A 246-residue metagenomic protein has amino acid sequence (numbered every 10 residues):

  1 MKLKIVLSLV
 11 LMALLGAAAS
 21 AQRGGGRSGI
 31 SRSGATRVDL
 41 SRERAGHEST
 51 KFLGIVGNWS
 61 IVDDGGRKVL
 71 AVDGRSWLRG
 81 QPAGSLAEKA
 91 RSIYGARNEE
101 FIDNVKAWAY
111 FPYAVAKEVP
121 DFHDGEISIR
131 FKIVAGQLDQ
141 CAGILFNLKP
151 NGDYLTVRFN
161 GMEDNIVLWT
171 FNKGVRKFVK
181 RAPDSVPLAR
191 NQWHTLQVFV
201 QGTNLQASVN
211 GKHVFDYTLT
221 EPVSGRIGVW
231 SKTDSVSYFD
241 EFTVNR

Functional and structural regions predicted by a protein language model:
M1-L7: Bacterial N-terminal signal peptides that target proteins for export
S8-G16: Bacterial N-terminal signal peptides
R23-R32, D39, P222-R246: Ligand-recognition surfaces built from glycine- and aromatic
L40, I127-I129, N191-A207: Short tryptophan-centered beta-strand motifs in secreted/extracellular beta-sheet-rich domains of glycan-recognition
H47-Y94: Extracellular glycan-recognition surfaces and repeat-rich motifs
G74-N172: Secretory/extracellular carbohydrate-interaction modules and structurally similar beta-sandwich "look-alikes"
K173-T195: Short, aromatic/His-centered strand-loop micro-motif at the edge of beta-sheets
S208-G228: Short, solvent-exposed beta-strand-to-loop segments that form ligand-recognition rims of beta-rich domains
